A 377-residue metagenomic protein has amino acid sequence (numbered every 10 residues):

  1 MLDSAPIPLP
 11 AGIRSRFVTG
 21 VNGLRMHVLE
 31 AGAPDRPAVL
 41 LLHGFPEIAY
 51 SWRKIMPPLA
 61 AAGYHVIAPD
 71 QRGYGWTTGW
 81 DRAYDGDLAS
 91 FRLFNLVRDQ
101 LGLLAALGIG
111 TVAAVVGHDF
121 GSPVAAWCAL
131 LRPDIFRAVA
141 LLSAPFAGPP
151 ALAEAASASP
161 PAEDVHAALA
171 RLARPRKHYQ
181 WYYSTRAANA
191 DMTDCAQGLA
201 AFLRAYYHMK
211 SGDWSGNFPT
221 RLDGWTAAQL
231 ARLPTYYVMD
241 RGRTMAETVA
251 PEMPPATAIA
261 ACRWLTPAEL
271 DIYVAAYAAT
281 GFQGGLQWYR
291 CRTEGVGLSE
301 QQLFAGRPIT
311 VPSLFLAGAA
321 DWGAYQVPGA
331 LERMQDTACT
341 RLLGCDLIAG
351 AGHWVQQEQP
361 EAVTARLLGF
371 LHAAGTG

Functional and structural regions predicted by a protein language model:
L2-S15, M26, A38, Y74-V116 (+1 more regions): Flexible "cap/lid" subdomain of the alpha/beta-hydrolase fold that forms the substrate-access gate
S15, V66-A68, C345-L347: Conserved beta-strand scaffold positions in the cores of enzyme catalytic domains, especially in NTP/NDP-utilizing
V21-E30: A short loop-to-beta-strand scaffold at the N-terminal edge of the catalytic core in hydrolase folds
L29-R82, H118-F120, L131: Conserved HGGG/HGGXW glycine-rich cap/lid loop of the alpha/beta-hydrolase fold
F45, A49-W52, F120, A126-W127 (+3 more regions): Signature tryptophan residues that serve as conserved aromatic anchors
I55, C128, R132, R366-F370: Hydrophobic residues on the short alpha-helix immediately C-terminal to a glycine-rich phosphate/catalytic loop
R341-G377: Catalytic active-site module of serine/aspartate enzymes centered on a nucleophile-bearing elbow/loop
